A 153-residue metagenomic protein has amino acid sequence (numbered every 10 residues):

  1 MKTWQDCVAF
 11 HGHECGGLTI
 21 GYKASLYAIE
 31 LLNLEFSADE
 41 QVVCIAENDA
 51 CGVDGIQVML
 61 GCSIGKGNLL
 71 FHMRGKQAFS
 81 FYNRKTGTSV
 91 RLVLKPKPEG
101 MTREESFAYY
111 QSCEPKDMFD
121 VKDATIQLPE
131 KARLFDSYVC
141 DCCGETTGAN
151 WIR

Functional and structural regions predicted by a protein language model:
M1-I126: Long, charged N-terminal interaction/targeting segments
P129: Active-site helix-to-loop segments that bind/position phosphate- or nucleotide-bearing substrates and donors across
L134-D136: Short metal-coordination and nucleic-acid-contact micro-motifs, chiefly zinc-binding Cys/His arrays
C140-G144: Short cysteine-rich clusters marking metal-coordination/redox-active sites
A149-N150: Short, non-ligating residues that shape and space the ligands of small metal-coordination modules and catalytic
